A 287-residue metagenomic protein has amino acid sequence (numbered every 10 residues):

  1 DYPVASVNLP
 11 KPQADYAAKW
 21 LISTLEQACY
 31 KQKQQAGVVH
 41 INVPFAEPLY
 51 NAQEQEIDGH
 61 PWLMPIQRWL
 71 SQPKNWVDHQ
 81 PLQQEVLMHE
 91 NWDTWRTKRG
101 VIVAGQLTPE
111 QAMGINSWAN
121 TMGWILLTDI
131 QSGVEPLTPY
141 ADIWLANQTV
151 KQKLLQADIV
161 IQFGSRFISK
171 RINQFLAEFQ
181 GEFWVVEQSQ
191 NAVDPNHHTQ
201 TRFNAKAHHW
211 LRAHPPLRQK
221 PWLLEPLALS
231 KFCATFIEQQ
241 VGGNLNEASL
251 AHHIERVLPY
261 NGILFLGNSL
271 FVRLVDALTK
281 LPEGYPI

Functional and structural regions predicted by a protein language model:
D1, V272-I287: Thiamine diphosphate
D1-G37, L227: Conserved thiamine diphosphate
Y2-K11, A141-Q148, Q200-H214: Short acidic-hydrophobic, aromatic-tinged amphipathic segments that line or gate anion-handling sites
I22, K31-W95: Conformationally flexible catalytic loops at phosphate/diphosphate-handling active centers
A28-Q35, L87-G100, W118, I254-Y260: Glycine-rich phosphate/diphosphate-binding loops that line cofactor/substrate pockets in enzymes
R99-V101, I159, I263: Structural motif
V103-W184, P282-I287: Glycine-rich, anion-gripping cofactor-binding loops and their flanking helix/strand elements in enzyme active sites
L176-V272: Phosphate/pyrophosphate-binding active-site segments
